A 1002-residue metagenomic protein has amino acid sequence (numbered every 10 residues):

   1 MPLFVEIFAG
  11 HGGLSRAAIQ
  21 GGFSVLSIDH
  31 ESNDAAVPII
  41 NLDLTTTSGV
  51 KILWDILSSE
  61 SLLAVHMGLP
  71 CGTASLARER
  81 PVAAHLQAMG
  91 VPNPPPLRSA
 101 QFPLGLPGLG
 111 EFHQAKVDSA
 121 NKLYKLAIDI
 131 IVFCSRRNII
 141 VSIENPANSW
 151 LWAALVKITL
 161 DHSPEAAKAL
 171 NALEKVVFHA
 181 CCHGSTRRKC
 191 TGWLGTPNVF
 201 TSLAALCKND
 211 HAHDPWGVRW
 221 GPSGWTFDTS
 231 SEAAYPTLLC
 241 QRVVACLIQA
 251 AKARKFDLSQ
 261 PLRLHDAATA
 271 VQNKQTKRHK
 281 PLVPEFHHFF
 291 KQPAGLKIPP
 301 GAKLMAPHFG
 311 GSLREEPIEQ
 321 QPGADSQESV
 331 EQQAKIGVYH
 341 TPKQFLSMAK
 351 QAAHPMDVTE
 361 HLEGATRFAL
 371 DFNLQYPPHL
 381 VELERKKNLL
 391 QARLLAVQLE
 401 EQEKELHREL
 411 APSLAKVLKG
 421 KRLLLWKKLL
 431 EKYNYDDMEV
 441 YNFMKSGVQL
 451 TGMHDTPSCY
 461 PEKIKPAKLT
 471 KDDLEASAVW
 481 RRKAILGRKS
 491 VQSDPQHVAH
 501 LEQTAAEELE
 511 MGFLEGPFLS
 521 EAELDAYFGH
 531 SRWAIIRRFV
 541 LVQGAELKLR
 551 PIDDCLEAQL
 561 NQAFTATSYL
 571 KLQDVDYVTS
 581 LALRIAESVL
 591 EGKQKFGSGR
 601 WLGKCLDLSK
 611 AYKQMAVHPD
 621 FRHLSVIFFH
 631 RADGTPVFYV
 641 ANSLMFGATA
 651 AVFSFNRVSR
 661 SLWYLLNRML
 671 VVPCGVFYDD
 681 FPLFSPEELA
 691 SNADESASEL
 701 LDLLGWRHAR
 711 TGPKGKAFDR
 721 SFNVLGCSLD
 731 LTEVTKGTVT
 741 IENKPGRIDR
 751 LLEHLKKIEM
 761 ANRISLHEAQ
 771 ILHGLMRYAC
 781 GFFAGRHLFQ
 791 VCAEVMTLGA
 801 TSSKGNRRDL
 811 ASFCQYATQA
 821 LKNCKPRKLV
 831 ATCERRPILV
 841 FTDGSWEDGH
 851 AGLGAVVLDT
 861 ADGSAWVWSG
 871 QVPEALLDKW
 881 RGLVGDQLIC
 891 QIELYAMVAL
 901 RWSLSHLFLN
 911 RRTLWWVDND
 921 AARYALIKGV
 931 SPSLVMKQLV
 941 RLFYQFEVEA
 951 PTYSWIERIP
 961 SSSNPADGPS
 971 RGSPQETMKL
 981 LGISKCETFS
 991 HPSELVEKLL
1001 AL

Functional and structural regions predicted by a protein language model:
M1-Q272: Conserved active-site and SAM-binding loop architecture of S-adenosyl-L-methionine-dependent nucleic-acid
V141, C605-S609, S643-G647, M669-E688 (+3 more regions): Catalytic palm active-site di-aspartate
Q275-S598, L704-R707: Intrinsically disordered, low-complexity regulatory segments at domain boundaries and processing junctions
Q496, H500-A505, L509-N656, L700 (+1 more regions): Catalytic-core region of right-hand nucleic acid polymerases
V578-R584, C605, P673-G675, L683-H754 (+2 more regions): Polymerase palm active-site segment centered on the conserved acidic dipeptide of motif C
T635-S661, D859-Y895, A921, V930: A short, polar/acidic, helix/strand-boundary loop motif
V652-L701, L900-V917: Active-site palm subdomain of RNA-directed nucleic acid polymerases
G675, W902-R971: RNase H catalytic domain
